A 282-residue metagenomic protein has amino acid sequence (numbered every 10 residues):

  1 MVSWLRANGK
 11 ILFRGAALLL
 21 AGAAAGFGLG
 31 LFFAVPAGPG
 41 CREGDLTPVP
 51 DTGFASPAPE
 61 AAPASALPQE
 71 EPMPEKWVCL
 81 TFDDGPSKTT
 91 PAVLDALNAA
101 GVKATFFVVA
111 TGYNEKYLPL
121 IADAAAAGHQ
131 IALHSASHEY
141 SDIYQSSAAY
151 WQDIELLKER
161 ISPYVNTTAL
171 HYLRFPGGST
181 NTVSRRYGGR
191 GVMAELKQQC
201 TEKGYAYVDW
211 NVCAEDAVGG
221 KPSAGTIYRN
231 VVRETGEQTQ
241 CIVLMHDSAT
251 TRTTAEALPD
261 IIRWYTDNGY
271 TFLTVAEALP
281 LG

Functional and structural regions predicted by a protein language model:
M1-C79, D95-A104, P163, N211 (+1 more regions): Terminal accessory/targeting
L46-L170, P280-L281: Active-site beta->alpha N-cap acidic-glycine motif
H138-L244, S248-T266, Y270-T271, E277-A278: Catalytic domains of cell-wall/extracellular-matrix polysaccharide-remodeling enzymes, centered on de-N-acetylation
